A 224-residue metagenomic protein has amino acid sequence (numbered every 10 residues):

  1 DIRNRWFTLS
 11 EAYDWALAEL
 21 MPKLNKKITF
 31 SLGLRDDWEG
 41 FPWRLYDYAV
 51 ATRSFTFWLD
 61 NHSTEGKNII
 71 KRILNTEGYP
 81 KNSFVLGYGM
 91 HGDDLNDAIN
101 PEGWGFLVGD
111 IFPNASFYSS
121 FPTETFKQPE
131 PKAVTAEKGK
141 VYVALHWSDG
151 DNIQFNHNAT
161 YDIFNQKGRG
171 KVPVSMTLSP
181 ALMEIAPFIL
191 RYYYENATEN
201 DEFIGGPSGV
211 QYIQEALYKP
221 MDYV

Functional and structural regions predicted by a protein language model:
D1-I185: Terminal accessory/targeting
I163, I189-Y193, V224: A general structural detector for well-ordered alpha-helical segments in enzyme core domains, enriched
R169, E199-F203: Glycine-rich loops and low-complexity Gly/Arg-rich segments that provide flexible linkers or classic glycine-based
L182-E184, Q211-E215: Short, conserved secondary-structure transition motifs
I185-N200: Short amphipathic alpha-helices and their capping/turn segments at secondary-structure boundaries
F203-Y212: Core alpha/beta catalytic barrel or barrel-like domain that forms the active/cofactor pocket in diverse metabolic
E215-V224: Alpha-helical scaffold elements lining the catalytic groove of polysaccharide deacetylases
